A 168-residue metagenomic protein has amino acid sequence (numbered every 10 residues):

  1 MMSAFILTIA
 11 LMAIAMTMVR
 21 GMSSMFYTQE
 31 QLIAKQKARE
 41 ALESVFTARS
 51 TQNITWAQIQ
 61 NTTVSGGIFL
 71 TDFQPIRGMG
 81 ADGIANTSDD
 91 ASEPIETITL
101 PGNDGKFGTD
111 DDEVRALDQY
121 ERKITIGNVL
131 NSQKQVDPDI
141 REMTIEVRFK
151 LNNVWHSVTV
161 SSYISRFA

Functional and structural regions predicted by a protein language model:
M2-E40: Aliphatic-rich helix starts adjacent to a transmembrane/signal segment
L32, Q36, E40-A168: Low-complexity, Gly/Pro-rich coil/beta segments used as flexible assembly/activation regions
